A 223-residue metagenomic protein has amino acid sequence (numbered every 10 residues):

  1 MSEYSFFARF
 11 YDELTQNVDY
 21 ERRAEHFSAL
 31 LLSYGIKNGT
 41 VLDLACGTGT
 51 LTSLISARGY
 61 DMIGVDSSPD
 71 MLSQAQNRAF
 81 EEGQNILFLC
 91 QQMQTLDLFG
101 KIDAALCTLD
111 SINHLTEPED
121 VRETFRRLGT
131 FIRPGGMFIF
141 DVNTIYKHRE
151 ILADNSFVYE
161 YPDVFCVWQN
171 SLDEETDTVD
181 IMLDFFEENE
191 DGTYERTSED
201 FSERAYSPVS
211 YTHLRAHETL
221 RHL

Functional and structural regions predicted by a protein language model:
M1-K37: Conserved class I S-adenosyl-L-methionine
N38-A45: Conserved class I S-adenosyl-L-methionine
T50-T95: Class I SAM-dependent methyltransferase SAM/SAH-binding core
D97-A104: A short acidic, Gly/Pro-enriched loop at the edge of an enzyme's catalytic core that lines a small-molecule cofactor
T108-D110: Residues lining the SAM
R122-P134: A short glycine-rich, Lys/Arg-flanked "PGG" loop and its adjoining helix->strand segment in the class I
I139-S210: SAM-dependent methyltransferase
T212-T219: Conserved small/polar residues in nucleotide/adenosyl-binding loops
